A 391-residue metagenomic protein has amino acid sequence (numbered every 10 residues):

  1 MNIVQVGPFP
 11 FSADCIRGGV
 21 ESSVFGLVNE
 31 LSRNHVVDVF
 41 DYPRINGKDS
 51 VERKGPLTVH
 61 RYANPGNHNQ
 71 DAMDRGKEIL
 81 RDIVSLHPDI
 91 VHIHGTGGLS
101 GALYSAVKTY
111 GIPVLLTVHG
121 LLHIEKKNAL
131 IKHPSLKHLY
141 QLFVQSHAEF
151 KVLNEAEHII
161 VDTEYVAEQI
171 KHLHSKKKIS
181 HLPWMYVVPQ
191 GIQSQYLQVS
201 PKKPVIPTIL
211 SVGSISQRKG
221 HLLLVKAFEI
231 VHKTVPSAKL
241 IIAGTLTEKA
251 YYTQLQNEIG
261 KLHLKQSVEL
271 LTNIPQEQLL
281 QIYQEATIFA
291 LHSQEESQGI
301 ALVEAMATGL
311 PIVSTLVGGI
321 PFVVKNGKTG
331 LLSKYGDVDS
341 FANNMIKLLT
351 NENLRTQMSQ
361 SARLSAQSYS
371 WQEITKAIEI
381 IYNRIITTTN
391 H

Functional and structural regions predicted by a protein language model:
M1-N46, G55-T58, E373, N390: N-terminal subdomain of nucleotide-sugar transferases
V4, K202-F228, I241: Conserved donor-binding/catalytic core segment of Leloir-type glycosyltransferases
I45, L142-P183, S194: A short, active-site helix/loop in glycosyltransferases that binds the activated sugar's phosphate group
V212, K239-Q254, T272: Glycosyltransferase donor-sugar binding loop
Y252-I274: Nucleotide-activated donor-binding/catalytic signature segment of Leloir-type glycosyltransferases, i.e., the conserved
N273-I274, Q281-A286: Short alpha-helical donor nucleotide-sugar binding micro-motif in glycosyltransferases
Q294: Aromatic "clamp/platform" in nucleotide-sugar-dependent glycosyltransferases that forms part of the donor/acceptor
P311-S314, V324: Short hydrophobic beta-strand element within catalytic cores of glycosyltransferases and related nucleotide-activated
